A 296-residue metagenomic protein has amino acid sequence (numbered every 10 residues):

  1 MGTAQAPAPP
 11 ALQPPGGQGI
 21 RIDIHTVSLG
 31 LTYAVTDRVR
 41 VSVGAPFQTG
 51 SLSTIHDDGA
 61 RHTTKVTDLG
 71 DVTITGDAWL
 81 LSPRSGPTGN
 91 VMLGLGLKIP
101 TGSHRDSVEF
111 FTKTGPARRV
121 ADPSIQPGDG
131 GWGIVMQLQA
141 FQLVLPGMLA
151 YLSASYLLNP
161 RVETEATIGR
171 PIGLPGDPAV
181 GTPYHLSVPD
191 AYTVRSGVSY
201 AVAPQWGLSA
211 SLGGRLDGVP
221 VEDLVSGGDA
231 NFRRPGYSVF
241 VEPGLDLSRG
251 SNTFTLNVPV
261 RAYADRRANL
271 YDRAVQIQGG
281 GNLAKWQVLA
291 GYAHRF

Functional and structural regions predicted by a protein language model:
M1-T26, S124: Surface-exposed strand-loop-strand hairpins of Gram-negative outer-membrane beta-barrel proteins
G2-A11, V162-F296: Outer membrane beta-barrel transmembrane domains
Q18-L52, G147-L149, S153-A179, A191 (+3 more regions): Glycine- and aromatic-enriched membrane insertion/assembly motifs of diderm outer-membrane and organelle channel
R21-V27, K65-V72, G89, G128-I134 (+4 more regions): Residues that define the transmembrane beta-barrel architecture of outer-membrane proteins
L29-Y33, V43, I74-A78, L95-L97 (+7 more regions): Residues on the lipid-exposed face of transmembrane beta-strands in outer-membrane beta-barrel proteins
R38, L81-V91, H104-D106, L145-G147 (+2 more regions): Short loop/turn motifs that connect adjacent beta-strands in outer-membrane beta-barrel proteins
S42-R118: Long, hydrophobic, well-ordered secondary-structure blocks that form the structural core and pocket-lining surfaces
P46-G50, W79, G94-D106, Q139-F141 (+3 more regions): Short glycine-rich beta-strand segments
